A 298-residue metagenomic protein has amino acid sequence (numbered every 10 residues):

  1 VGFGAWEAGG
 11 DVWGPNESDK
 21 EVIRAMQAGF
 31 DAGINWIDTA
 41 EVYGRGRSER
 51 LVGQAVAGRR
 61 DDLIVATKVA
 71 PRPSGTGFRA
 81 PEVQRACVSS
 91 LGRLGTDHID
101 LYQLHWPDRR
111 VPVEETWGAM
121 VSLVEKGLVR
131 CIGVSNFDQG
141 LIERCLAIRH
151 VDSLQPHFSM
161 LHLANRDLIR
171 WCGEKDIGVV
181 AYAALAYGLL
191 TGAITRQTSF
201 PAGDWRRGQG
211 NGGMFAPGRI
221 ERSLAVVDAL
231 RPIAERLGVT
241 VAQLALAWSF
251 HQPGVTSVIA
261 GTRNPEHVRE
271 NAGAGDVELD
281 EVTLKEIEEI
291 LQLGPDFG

Functional and structural regions predicted by a protein language model:
V1-L63: N-terminal binding-site loop/beta-alpha segment at the start of enzyme catalytic domains that lines or forms
V1-W13, A66-S74, H98, Q103: N-terminal small/glycine-rich loop or linker at the start of catalytic domains across soluble metabolic enzymes
P15-G29, F78-L94, D138-R144: Short, acidic/polar
D38-T39, V52, T67, V134 (+1 more regions): Hydrophobic residues in well-ordered beta-strands that form the structural core
A40-E49, R72-G77, D108-P112, S159-A164: Acidic-and-aromatic substrate-binding clefts and catalytic sites of carbohydrate-active enzymes
G53-D61, L91-G95, C145-I148: Acidic (Asp/Glu)-rich catalytic clusters
L91-R110: Active-site groove signature of glycoside hydrolases
P107-G294: Beta/alpha (TIM)-barrel catalytic core signal, keyed to glycine-rich beta->alpha loops juxtaposed to Asp/Glu that bind
